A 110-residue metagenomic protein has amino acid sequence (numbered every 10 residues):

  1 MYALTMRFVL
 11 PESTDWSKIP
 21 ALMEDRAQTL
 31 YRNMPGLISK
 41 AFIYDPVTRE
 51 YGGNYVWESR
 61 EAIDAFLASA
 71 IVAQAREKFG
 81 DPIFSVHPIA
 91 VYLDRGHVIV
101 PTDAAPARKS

Functional and structural regions predicted by a protein language model:
M1-Y51, R60-A68, I83-S110: Short S/T/G/P-rich N-terminal loop/turn motif that feeds into the first structured element of a domain
N54: Beta-strand acidic-aromatic groove motif in beta-rich domains, primarily in extracellular
A73-K78: A common structural junction motif
